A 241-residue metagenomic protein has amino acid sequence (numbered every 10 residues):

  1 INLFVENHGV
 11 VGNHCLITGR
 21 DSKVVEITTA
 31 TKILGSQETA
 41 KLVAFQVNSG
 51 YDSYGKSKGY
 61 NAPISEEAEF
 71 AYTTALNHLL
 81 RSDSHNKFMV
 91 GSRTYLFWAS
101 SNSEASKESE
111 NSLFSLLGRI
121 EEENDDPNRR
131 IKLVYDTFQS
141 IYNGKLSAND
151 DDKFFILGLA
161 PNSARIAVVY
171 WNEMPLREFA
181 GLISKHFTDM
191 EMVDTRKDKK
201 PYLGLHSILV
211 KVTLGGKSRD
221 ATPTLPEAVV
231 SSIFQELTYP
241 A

Functional and structural regions predicted by a protein language model:
I1-L3, S22-A241: Extended alpha-helical scaffolding segments
H8-N13: Short metal-coordination and nucleic-acid-contact micro-motifs, chiefly zinc-binding Cys/His arrays
T18: Short Cys/His-rich metal-coordination motifs, predominantly Zn2+-binding knuckles/fingers
